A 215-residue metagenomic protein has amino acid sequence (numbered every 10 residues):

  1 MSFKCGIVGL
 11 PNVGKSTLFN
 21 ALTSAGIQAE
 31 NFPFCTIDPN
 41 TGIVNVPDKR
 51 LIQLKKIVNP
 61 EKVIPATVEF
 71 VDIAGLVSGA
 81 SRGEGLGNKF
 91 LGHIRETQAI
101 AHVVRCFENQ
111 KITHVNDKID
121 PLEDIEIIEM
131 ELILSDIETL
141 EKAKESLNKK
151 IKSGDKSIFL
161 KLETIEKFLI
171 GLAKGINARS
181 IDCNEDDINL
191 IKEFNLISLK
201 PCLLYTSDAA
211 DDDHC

Functional and structural regions predicted by a protein language model:
M1-V77, N88, I94, I100: Conserved G1/Walker A P-loop phosphate-binding module
F3-V8, V13, F19, N148-L204: C-terminal-of-GTPase-core extension/linker across diverse P-loop GTPases
I52-L54, A80-G85, C183-I188: Short gly/ser/thr-rich secondary-structure transition/capping motifs
V71-G75, S81, G85-L132: Conserved P-loop NTPase nucleotide-binding/switch module
I73, R105-E108, L140, K152 (+1 more regions): G-domain G4 guanine-recognition motif of GTPases
A99-I100, T139, P201-L204: Conserved beta-strand/loop subsegment of P-loop NTPase cores
L122, I127-K167: Extended, highly charged alpha-helical segments
Y205-C215: Single conserved hydrophobic/aromatic residue that forms the stacking wall/gate of nucleotide- or nucleobase-binding
